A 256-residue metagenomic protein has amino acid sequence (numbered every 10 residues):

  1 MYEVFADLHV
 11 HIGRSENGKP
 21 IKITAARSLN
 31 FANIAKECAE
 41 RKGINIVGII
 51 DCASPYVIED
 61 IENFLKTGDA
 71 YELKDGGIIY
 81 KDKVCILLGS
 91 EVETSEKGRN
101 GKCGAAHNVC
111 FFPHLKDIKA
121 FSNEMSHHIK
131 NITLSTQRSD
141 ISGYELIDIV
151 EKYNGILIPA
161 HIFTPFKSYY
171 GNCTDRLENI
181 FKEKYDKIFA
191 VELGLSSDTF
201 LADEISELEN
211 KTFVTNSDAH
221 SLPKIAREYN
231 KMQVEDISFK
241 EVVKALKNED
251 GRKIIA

Functional and structural regions predicted by a protein language model:
M1-K102: An N-terminally biased module of ancient metal coordination in phosphate/nucleic-acid-related enzymes
H9, D51, C110, L157 (+1 more regions): Conserved, mostly hydrophobic/aromatic
H11-G13, C52, G89-S95, P113 (+3 more regions): Active-site beta-loop-alpha junctions enriched in small/polar residues
E16-K19, I58-E62, K167-D175, D203-E204 (+1 more regions): Histidine/acidic-residue-rich catalytic or RNA/ligand-binding cores of hydrolases and nuclease-related proteins
I58-F189: Extended substrate/RNA-proximal surfaces in nucleic-acid metabolism proteins
I156, D186-F189, L208-V214, K231: Glycine-enriched alpha-helix->loop->beta-strand junction motifs that scaffold or abut catalytic
K211-R227: Short acidic/histidine-rich active-site segments
I237-A256: Flexible inter-domain linker/hinge segments
